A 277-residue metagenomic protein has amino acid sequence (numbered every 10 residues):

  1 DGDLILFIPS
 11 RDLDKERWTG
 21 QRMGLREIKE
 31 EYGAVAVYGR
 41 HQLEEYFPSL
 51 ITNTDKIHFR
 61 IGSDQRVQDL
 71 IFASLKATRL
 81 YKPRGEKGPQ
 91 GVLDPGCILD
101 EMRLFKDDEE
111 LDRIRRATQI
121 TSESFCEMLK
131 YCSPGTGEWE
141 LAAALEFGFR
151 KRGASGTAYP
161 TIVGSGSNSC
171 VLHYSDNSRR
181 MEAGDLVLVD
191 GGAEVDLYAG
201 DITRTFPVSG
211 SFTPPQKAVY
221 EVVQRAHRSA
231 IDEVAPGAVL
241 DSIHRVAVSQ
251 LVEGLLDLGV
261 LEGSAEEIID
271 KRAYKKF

Functional and structural regions predicted by a protein language model:
D1-F277: Active-site neighborhoods and metal-handling regions in enzymes and metal-associated proteins
